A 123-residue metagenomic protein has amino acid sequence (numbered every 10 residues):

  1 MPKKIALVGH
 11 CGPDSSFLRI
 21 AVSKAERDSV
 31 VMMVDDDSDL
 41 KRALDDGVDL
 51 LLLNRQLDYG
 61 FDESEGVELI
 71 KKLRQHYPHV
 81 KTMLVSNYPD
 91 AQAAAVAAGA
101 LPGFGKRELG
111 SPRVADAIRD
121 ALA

Functional and structural regions predicted by a protein language model:
P2-V22, M33, L51: Conserved acidic segment of CheY-like receiver
C11-D14, Q56-F61, P89: Short acidic, S/G/P-rich loop/turn micro-motifs used as interaction or catalytic elements
V34-L50, G60: Acidic, metal-coordinating helix/loop segments flanking the phosphotransfer/catalytic sites of two-component signaling
D45-D46, K72-H79: Conserved phosphotransfer cores of two-component systems
L52-L73: Conserved phosphotransfer microenvironments
S64, L84-F104: Alpha4 helix (beta4-alpha4-beta5 surface) of REC/receiver domains from two-component response regulators
E108-I118: C-terminal output helix
R119-A123: The C-terminal output helix
